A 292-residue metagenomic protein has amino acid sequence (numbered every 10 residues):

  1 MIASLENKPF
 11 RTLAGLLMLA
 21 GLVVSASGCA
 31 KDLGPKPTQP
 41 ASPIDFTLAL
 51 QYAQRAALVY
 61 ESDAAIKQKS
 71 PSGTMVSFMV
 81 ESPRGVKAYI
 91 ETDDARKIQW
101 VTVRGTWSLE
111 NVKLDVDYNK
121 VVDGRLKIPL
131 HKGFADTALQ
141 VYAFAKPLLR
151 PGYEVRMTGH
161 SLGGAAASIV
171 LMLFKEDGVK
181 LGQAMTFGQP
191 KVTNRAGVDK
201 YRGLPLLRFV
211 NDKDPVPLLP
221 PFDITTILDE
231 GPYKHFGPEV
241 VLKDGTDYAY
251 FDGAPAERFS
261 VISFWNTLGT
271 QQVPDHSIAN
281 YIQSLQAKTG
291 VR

Functional and structural regions predicted by a protein language model:
I2-L16: Bacterial N-terminal signal peptides that target proteins for export
G15-V23: Sec-dependent N-terminal signal peptides of Gram-positive bacterial secreted proteins and lipoproteins
S25-G28: C-terminal motif of bacterial Sec signal peptides marking the signal peptidase cleavage site
A30-T158, L162-R292: Non-catalytic, mobile gating and regulatory segments of ester bond hydrolases
